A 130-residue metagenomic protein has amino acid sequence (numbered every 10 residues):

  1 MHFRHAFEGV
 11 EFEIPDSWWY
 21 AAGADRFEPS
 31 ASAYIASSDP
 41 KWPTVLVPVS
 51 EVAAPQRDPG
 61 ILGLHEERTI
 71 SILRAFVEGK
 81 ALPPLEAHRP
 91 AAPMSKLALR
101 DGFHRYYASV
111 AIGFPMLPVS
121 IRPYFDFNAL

Functional and structural regions predicted by a protein language model:
M1-W42: N-terminal leader/domain-start detector
R4, L82-L130: A short, basic-hydrophobic beta/loop patch
G9, G23, G60-G63, G79 (+2 more regions): Residue-identity detector for glycine
A24-S30, L64-I70, R100-G102: Short amphipathic alpha-helical surface micro-motifs
I35-A98: Short alpha-helix boundary/capping and kink motifs at helix termini
